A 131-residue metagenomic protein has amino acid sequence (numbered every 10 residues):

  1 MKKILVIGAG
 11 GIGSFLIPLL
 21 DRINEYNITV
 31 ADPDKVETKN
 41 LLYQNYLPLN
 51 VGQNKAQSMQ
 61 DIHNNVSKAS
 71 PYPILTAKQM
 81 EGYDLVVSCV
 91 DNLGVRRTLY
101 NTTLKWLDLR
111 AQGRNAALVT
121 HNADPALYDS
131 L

Functional and structural regions predicted by a protein language model:
M1-L131: Adenine nucleotide-associated cytosolic modules
